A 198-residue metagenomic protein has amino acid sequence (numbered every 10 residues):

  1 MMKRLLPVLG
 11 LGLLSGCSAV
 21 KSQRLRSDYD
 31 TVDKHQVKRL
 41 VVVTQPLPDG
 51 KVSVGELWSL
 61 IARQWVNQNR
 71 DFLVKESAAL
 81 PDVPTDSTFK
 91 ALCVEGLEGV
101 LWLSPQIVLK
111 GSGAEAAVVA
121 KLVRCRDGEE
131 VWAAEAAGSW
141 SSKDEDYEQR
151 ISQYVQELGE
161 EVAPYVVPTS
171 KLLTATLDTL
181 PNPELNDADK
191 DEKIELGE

Functional and structural regions predicted by a protein language model:
M1-C17: Sec-dependent bacterial lipoprotein signal peptides
L11, K34, V94-L97: Alpha-helix termination/capping residues and helix-transition junctions
C17-K38, R126-E198: C-terminal/domain-edge helix-coil "capping" segments
R39-W102, L180: N-terminal segment of the mature soluble domain
K51-S59, T85, G111-A116, V162-S170: Solvent-exposed, acidic/flexible segments
S59-Q64, A120-V123, S139, S152-Q153: Short, low-complexity, polar/charged sequence segments that are solvent-exposed and flexible
T85-D146: Surface-exposed short loop/turn segments
